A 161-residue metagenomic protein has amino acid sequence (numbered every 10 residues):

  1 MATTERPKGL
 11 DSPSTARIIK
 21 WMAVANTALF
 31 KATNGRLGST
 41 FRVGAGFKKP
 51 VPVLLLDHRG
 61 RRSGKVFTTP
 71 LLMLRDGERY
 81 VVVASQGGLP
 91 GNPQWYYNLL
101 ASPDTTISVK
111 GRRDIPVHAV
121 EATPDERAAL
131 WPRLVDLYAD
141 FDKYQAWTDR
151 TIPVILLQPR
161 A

Functional and structural regions predicted by a protein language model:
M1-G46: Extreme N-terminal tail/first-helix region
G9, Q86-F141, W147-T151, P159-A161: Short, structured beta-strand-loop surface elements
L37-T40, V51-L56, Y138: Short Pro/Gly-enriched beta-strand edge/turn motifs at strand-loop
F47, L74-R75, W147-T148: Extracellular/periplasmic catalytic domains that process cell-envelope and extracellular macromolecules
V51-S85: Short beta-strand segments
V53, I152-V154: Short hydrophobic/aromatic beta-strand or adjacent loop that forms the aromatic wall/cage of a ligand/substrate-binding
R75, Q158-P159: Active-site beta-strand termini and strand-to-loop segments that position acidic
